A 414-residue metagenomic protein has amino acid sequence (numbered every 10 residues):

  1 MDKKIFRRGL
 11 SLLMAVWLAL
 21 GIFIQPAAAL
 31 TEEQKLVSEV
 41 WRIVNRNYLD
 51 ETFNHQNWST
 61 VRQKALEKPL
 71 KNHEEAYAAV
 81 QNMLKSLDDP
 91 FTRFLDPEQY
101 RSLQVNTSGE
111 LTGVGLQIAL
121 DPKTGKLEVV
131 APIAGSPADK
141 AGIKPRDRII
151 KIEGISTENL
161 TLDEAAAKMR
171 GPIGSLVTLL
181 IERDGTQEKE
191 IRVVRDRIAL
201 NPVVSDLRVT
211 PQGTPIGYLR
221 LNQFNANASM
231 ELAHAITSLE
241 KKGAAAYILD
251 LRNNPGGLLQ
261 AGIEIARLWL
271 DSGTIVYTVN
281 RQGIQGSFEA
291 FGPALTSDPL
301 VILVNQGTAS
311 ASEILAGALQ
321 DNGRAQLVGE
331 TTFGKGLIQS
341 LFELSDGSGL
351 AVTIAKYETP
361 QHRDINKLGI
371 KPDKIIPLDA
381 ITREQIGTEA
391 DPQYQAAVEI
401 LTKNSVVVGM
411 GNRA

Functional and structural regions predicted by a protein language model:
D2-R93: Terminal targeting/pro-maturation regions of precursor/exported proteins
L30, G109-K151, I155-E158, A226 (+1 more regions): PDZ/PDZ-like domain segments forming the peptide/carboxylate-binding groove, activating on the N-terminal beta-strands
V40, A79, M83, L116 (+9 more regions): Terminal peptide-recognition signature
W41-L49, Q63-L70, A79-T92, K151-G154 (+7 more regions): Sec-exported extracytoplasmic/periplasmic mature domains
T52-K126, L176-V177, R183-S205, V406-R413: Extended, small/polar residue-biased N-terminal targeting/export presequences and adjacent propeptide/linker tracts
E128, D139, E153-S156, D163-K335 (+1 more regions): Cleft-lining beta-strand/loop regions that shape enzyme active-site pockets
I365, E384-T388, P392-A414: Conserved functional hotspot residues or short segments at active or partner-binding sites across diverse domains
